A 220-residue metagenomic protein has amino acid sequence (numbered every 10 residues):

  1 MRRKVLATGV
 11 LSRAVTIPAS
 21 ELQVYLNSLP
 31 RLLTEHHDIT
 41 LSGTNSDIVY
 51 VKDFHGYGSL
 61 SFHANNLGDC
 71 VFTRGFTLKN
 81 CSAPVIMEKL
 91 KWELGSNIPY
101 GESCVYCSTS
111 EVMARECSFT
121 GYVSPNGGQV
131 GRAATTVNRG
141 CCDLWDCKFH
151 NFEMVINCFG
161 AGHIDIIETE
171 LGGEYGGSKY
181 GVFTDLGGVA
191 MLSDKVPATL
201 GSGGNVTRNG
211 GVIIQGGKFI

Functional and structural regions predicted by a protein language model:
M1-T34: Right-handed parallel beta-helix/beta-solenoid
R3-V5, E35-L41, S59-S61, V85 (+1 more regions): Hydrophobic beta-strand segments of well-ordered beta-sheets in folded domains
I17, G43-S46: Surface-exposed ligand/attachment interfaces on beta-rich extracellular proteins
L22-L33, I39, D47-G56, F72-N80 (+5 more regions): Short, T/G/N/S-enriched strand-turn elements that build extracellular solenoid repeat scaffolds
N45-C107, R115-E116, T120-V123: Right-handed parallel beta-helix/beta-spiral solenoid domain characteristic of secreted/periplasmic
H63-N65, A83-G95, E111-V123, N138-M154 (+3 more regions): Right-handed parallel beta-helix
S124-Q129: Leucine-rich repeat
